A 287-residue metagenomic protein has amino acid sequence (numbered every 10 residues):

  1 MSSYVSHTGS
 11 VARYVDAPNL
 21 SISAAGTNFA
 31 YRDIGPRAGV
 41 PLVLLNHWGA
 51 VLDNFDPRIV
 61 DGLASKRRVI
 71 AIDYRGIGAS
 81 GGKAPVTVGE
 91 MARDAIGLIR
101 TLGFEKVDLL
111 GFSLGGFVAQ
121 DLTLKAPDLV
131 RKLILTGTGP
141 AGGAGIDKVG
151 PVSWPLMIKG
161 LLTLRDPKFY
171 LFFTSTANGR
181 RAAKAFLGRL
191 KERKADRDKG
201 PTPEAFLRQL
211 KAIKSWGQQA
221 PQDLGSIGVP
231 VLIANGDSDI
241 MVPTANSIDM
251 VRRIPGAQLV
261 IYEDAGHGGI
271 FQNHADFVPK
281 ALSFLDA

Functional and structural regions predicted by a protein language model:
A25-G81: Conserved HGGG/HGGXW glycine-rich cap/lid loop of the alpha/beta-hydrolase fold
I70-L110, P279: Active-site loop/oxyanion-hole signature of alpha/beta-hydrolase fold enzymes
G111-G115, A119: Gly/Ala-rich beta-loop-alpha elbow adjacent to hydrolase catalytic centers
L124, R131-T163: Flexible "cap/lid" loop of the alpha/beta hydrolase fold
R165-Q218, Q222-D223: Conserved alpha/beta-hydrolase catalytic His-Asp/Glu region
I227, I233-N235: Short beta-strand/loop motif that positions the catalytic acidic residue of the alpha/beta-hydrolase fold
S238-V242: Acidic catalytic loop of the alpha/beta-hydrolase fold
A257-A287: Catalytic active-site module of serine/aspartate enzymes centered on a nucleophile-bearing elbow/loop
